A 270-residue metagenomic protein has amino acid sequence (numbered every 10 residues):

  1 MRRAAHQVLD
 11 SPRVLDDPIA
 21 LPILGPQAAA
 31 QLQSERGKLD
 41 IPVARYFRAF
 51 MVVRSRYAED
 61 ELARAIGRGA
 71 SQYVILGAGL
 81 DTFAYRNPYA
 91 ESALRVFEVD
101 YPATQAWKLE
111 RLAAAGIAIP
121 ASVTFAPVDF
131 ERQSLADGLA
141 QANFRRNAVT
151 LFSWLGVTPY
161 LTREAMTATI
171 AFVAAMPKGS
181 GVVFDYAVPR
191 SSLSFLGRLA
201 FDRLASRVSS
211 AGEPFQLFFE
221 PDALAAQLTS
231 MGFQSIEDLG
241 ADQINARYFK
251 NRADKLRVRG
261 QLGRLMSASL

Functional and structural regions predicted by a protein language model:
M1-V74, A78-A126, R146: Rossmann-like AdoMet
A20-Y46, S192-A211, D254, V258-Q261: Alpha-helical membrane-targeting segments
V123-F125, S134-D137, Y160-M176: A short, conserved alpha-helix within the catalytic core of class I
F130: Hydrophobic pocket-lining residues within nucleotide cofactor-binding pockets
L135-R146: Short amphipathic alpha-helix with an adjacent loop that forms part of the alpha/beta core around
F144-A165: A short SAM/SAH-binding and catalytic strip from SAM-dependent methyltransferases
L151, I170-R190: Conserved beta-strand signature within the Rossmann-like core of class I S-adenosyl-L-methionine
F195-L270: Rossmann-like AdoMet/SAM-dependent catalytic core
